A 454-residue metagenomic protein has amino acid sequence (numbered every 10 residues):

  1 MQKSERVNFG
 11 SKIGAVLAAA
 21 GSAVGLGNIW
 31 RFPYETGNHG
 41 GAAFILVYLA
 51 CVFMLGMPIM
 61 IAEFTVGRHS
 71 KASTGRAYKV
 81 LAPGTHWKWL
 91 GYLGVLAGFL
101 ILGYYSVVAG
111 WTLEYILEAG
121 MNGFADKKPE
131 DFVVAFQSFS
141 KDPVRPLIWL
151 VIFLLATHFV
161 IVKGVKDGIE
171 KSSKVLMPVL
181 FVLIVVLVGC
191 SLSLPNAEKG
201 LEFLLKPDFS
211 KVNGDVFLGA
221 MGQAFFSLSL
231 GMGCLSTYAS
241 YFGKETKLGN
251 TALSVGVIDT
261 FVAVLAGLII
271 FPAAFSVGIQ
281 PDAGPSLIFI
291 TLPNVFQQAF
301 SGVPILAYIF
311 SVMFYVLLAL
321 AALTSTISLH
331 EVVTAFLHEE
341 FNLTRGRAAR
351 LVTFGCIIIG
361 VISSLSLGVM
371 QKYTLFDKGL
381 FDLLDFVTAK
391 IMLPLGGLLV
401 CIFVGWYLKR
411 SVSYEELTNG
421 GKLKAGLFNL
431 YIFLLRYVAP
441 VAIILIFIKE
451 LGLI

Functional and structural regions predicted by a protein language model:
M1-W30, I59-F64, R68-L81, T85-Y92 (+2 more regions): Membrane-interface "cap" regions at the ends of multi-pass membrane proteins
Q2-E5, F9, E170, K174-L323 (+1 more regions): Membrane-embedded translocation segments of transport machinery
K3-V7, E35-H39, H69-L93, S106-V162 (+7 more regions): Inter-helical loop and helix-membrane interface segments of multi-pass membrane transporters/permeases
N8, I13-G14, S22, L147-I148 (+5 more regions): Loop-to-transmembrane helix boundary motifs in multi-pass membrane proteins
N8-A19, F44-V47, H86-F99, I148-F153 (+6 more regions): Select transmembrane alpha-helical segments in multipass membrane proteins
S11-C51, K199, A239, N250-L253 (+1 more regions): Transmembrane helix-boundary motif of multi-pass solute transporters/channels
T36-A62, R145-P146, M392-G396: Extracellular loop-to-transmembrane helix junctions
G379-I402, K424-I454: A generic transmembrane alpha-helix motif of multi-pass inner-membrane proteins
